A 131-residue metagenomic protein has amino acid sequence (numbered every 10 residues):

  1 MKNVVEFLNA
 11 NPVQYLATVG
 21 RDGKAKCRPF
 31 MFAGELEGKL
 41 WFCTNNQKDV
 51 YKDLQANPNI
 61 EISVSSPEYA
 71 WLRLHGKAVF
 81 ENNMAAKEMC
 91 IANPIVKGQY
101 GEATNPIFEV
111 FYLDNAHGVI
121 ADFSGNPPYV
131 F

Functional and structural regions predicted by a protein language model:
M1-K2, T44-Q47, P94-V96: Charged, amphipathic alpha-helical segments
E6-R21, I60-V64: A short, Trp-centered hydrophobic/proline-enriched beta-strand micro-motif
N11, N57, N93: Acidic-histidine catalytic/liganding microenvironments
Y15, L40-W41, V119: General beta-strand recognition
M31-F32, V110: Short, surface-exposed charged micro-motifs
A33-Y69: A short mixed-secondary-structure module that forms the rim of ligand-binding clefts
R73-F131: Charged, gly/pro-rich active-site loop segments
